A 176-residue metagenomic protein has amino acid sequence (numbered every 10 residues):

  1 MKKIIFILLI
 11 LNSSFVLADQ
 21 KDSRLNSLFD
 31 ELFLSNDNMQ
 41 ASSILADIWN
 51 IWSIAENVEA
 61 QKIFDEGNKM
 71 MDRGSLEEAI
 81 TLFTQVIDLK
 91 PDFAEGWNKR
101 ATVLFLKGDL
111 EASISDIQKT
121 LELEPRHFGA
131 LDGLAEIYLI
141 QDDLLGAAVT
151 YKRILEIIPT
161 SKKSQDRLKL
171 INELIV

Functional and structural regions predicted by a protein language model:
S13-F15: N-terminal signal peptide c-region/cleavage motif recognized by signal peptidases
L17-Q61, D65: N-terminal leader/linker segments that initiate helical-solenoid repeat arrays
M39-S42, E56, F128-G129, I158-K169: Boundary/linker segments of alpha-helical solenoid repeat arrays
N57-E124, G129: Alpha-helical adaptor scaffolds
D72, L106, I140-Q141, I157 (+1 more regions): Register position in tetratricopeptide repeats
R100-A101, K107, L134, Q141 (+1 more regions): Residue-level signature of tetratricopeptide-repeat
